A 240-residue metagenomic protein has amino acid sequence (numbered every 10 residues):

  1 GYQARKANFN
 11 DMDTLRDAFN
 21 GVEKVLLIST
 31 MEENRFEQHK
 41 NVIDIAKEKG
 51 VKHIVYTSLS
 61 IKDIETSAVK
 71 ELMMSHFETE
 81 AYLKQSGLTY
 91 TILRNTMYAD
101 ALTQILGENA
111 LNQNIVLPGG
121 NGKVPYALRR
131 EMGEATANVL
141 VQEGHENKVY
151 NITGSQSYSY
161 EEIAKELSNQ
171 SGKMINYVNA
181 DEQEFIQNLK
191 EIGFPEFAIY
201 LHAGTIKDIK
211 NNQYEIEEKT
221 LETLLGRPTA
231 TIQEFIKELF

Functional and structural regions predicted by a protein language model:
G1-D11: Rossmann-fold cofactor-recognition segment
A4, H53-I54: A short hydrophobic/small-residue beta-strand
N10-D13, D17-N20, M31-K40, D44-H53 (+6 more regions): Oxidoreductase cofactor-interface core, primarily capturing Rossmann-like NAD(P)-dependent enzymes
I28: Catalytic metal- and UDP-sugar-binding loop of GT-A-like glycosyltransferases, i.e., residues flanking the conserved
Q183-F240: A hydrophobic C-terminal alpha-helical subdomain
